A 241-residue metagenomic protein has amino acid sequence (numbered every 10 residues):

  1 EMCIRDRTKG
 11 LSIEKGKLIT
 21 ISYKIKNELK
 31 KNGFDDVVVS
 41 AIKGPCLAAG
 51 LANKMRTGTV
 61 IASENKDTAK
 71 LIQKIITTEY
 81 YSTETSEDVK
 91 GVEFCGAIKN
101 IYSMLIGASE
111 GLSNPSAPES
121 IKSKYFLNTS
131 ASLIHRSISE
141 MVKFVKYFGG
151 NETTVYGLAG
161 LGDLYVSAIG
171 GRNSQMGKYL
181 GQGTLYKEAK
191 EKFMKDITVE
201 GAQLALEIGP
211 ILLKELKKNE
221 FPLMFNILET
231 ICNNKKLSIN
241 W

Functional and structural regions predicted by a protein language model:
R5-M55, I72: Rossmann-like NAD(P)(H) cofactor-binding subdomain of soluble oxidoreductases
D6, V37-K43, T83-E87, Y156 (+1 more regions): General beta-strand structural signal in soluble alpha/beta enzymes
D6-R7, S40-K43, V60-A62, L105 (+1 more regions): Short beta-strand segments
K31-V38, R56-T153: Internal alpha-helical scaffold of NAD(P)-dependent oxidoreductase catalytic cores
Y102-L105, S109-N226: Interdomain hinge/lid region at the active-site interface of Rossmann-like NAD(P)-dependent oxidoreductases
M224-W241: Short, amphipathic C-terminal "tail helix"
